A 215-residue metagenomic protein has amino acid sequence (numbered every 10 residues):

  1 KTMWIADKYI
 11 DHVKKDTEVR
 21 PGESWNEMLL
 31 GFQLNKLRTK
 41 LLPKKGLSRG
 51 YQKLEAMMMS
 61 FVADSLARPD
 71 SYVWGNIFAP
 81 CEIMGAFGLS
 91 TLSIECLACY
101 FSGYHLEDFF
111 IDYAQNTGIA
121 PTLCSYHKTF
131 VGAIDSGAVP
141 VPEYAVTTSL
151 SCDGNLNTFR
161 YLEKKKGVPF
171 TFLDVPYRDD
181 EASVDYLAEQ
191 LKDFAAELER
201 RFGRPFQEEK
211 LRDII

Functional and structural regions predicted by a protein language model:
K1-I215: An N-terminal assembly and electron-transfer interface module characteristic of large anaerobic redox and radical
